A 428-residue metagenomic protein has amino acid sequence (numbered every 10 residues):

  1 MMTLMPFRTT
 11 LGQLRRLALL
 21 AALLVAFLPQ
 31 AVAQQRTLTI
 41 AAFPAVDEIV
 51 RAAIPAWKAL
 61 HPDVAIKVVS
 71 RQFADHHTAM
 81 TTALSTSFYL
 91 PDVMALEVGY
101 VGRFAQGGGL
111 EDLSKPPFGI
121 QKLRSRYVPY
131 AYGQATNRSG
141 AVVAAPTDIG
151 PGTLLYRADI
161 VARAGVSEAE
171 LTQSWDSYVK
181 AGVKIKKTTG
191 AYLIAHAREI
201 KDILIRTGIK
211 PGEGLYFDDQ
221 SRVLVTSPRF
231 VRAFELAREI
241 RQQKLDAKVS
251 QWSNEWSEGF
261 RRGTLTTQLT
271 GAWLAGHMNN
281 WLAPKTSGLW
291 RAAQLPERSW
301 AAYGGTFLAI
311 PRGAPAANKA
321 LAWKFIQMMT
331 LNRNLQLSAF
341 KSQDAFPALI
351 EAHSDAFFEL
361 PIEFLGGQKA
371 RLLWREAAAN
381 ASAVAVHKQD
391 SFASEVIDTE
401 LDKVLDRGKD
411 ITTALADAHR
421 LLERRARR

Functional and structural regions predicted by a protein language model:
Q35-A45, V64-V69, D92-V93, V143: Short, well-ordered beta-strand elements
A56-Y127, R163-G165, E170, G259 (+3 more regions): Extracytoplasmic "Venus flytrap"/periplasmic binding protein-like
V98-P151, V179, G208, L289-A293 (+2 more regions): Hinge/lid segment of periplasmic solute-binding proteins
S114-Y127, L171, L193, E213-R232 (+3 more regions): Short, solvent-exposed loop/beta-turn-alpha elements that line the ligand-binding surface or hinge of extracytoplasmic
R138-T147, G152, D176-V223, L265: Extracytoplasmic/periplasmic solute-binding protein
A162, E168, R375-R428: Conserved C-terminal helix/tail region of periplasmic/extracytoplasmic solute-binding proteins
V179-K184, D219-S250, L295: Glycine-centered hinge/linker elements that transmit conformational signals in sensory and ligand-binding systems
H277-K285, R298-T399: C-terminal lobe and pocket-closing loops of periplasmic/extracytoplasmic Venus-flytrap solute-binding proteins
